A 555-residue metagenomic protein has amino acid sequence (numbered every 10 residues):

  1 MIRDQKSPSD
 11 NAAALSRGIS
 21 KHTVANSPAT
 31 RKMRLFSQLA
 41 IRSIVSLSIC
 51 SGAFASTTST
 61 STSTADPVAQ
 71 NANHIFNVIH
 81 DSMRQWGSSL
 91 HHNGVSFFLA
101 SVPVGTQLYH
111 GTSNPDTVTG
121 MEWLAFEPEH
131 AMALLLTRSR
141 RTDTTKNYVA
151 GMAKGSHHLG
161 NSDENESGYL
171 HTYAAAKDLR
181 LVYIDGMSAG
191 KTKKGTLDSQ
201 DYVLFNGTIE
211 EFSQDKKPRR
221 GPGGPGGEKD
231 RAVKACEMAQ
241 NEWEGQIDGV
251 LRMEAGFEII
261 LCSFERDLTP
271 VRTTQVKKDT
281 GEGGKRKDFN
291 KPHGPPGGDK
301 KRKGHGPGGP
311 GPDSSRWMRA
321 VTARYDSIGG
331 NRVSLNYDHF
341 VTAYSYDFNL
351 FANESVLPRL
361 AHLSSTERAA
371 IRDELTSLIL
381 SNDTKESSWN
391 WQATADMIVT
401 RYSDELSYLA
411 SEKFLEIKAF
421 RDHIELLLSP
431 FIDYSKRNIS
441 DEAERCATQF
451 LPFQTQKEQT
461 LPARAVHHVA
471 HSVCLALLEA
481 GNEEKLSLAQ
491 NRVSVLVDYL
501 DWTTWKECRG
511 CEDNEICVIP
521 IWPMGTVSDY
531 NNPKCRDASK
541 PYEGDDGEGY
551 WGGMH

Functional and structural regions predicted by a protein language model:
I2-D4, P8, G18, H22 (+1 more regions): Fungal secretory targeting signals
R34-R42, C50-E122, P128-H555: Conserved NAD+-utilizing ADP-ribose enzyme module
